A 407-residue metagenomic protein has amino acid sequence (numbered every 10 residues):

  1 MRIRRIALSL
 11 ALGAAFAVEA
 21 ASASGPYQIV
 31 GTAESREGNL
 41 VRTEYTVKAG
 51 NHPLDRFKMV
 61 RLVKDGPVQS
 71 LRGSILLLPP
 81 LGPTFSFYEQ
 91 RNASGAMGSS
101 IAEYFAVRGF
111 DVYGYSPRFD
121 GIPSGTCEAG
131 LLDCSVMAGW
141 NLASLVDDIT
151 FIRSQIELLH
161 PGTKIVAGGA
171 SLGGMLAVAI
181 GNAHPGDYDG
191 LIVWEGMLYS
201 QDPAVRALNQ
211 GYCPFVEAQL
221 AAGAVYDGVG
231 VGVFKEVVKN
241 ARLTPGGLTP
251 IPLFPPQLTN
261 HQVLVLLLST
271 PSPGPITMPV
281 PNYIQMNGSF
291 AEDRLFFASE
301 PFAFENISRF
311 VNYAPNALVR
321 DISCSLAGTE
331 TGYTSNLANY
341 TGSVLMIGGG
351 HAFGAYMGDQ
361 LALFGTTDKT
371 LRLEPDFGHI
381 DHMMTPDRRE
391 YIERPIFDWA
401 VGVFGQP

Functional and structural regions predicted by a protein language model:
G25-S70: N-terminal cap/lid segment of alpha/beta-hydrolase-fold proteins
G66-D120: Short, surface-exposed "cap/lid" segments of acyl-processing enzymes
C134-L158: Alpha/beta-hydrolase active-site loop
H160-S171: Alpha/beta-hydrolase fold nucleophile elbow
G174-P185, L191: Short glycine-enriched nucleophile-adjacent loop and the immediately C-terminal alpha-helix near the catalytic center
A207-G342: Alpha/beta-hydrolase
G332-Y333, L345, D368-P407: Catalytic active-site module of serine/aspartate enzymes centered on a nucleophile-bearing elbow/loop
I347-E374: Conserved loop-alpha-helix segment in the C-terminal half of the alpha/beta-hydrolase fold that carries the catalytic
